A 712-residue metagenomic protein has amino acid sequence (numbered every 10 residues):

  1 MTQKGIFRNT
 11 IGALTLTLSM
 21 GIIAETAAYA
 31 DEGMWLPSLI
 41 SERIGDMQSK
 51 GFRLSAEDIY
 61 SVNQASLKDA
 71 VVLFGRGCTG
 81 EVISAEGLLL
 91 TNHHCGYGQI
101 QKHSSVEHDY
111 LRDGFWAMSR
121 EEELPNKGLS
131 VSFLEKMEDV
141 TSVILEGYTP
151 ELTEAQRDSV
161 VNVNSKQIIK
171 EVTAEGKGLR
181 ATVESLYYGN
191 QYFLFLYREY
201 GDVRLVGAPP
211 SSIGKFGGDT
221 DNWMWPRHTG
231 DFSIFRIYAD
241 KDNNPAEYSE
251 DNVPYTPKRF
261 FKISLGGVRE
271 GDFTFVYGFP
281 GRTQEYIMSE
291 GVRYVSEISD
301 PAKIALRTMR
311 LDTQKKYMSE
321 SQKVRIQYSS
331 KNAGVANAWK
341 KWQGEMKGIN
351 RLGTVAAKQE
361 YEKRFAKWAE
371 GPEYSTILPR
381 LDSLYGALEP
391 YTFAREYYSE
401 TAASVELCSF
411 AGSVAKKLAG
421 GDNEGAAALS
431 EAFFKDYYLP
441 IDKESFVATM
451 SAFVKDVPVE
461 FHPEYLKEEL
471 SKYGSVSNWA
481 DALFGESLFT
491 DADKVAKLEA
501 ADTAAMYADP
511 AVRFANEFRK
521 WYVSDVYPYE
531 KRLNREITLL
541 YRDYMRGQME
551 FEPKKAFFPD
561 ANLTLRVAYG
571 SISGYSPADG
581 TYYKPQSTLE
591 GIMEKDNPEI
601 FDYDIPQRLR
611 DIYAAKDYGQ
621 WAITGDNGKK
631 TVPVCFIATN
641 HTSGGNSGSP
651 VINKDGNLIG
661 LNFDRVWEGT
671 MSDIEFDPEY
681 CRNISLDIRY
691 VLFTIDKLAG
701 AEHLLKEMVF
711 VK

Functional and structural regions predicted by a protein language model:
T2, I6, I22-K712: Terminal presequence/propeptide segments associated with secretion/organelle targeting and zymogen/polyprotein
G12-I22: Bacterial N-terminal signal peptides
